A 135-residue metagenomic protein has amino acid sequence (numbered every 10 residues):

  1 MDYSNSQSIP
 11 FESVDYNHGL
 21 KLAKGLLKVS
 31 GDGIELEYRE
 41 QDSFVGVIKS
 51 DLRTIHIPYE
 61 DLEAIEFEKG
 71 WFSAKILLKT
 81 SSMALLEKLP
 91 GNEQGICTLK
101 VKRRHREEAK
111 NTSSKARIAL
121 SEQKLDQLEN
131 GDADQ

Functional and structural regions predicted by a protein language model:
M1-V29, V47-Q135: Acidic, Ser/Thr- and proline-rich intrinsically disordered linker/docking segments of eukaryotic scaffolds
I34-Y38, E66: Short hydrophobic/aromatic-rich beta-strand segments that constitute the beta-sheet cores of beta-sandwich/beta-barrel
E37-R39, E87-K88: Short acidic/His/Gly/Ser-rich catalytic and metal-binding motifs that mark active-site loops of diverse hydrolases
S43-F44: N-terminal beta-strand/beta-hairpin edge segment
